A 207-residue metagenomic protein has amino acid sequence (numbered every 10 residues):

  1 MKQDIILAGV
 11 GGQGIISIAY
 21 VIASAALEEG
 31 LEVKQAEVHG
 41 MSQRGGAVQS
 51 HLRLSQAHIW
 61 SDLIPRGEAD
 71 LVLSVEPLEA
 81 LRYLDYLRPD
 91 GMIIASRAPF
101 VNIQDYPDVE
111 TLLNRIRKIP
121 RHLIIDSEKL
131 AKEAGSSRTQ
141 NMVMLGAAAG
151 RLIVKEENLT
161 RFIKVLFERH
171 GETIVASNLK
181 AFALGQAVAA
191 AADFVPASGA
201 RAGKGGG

Functional and structural regions predicted by a protein language model:
M1-G207: Active-site cofactor/cluster-binding pocket
